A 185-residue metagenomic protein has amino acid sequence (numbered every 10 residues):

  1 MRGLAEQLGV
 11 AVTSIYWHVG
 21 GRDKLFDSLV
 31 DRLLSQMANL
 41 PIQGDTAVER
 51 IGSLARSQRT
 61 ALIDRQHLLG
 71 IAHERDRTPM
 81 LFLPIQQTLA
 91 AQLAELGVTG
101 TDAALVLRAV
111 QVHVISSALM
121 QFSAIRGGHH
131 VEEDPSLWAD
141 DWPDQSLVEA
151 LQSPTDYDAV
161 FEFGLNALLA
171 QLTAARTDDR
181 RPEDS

Functional and structural regions predicted by a protein language model:
M1-K24: Helix-turn-helix
G20-K24, I42, I63, V98-T101: Residues in soluble alpha-helical coiled-coils and helical-bundle/repeat scaffolds
F26-S28: Short, Lys/Arg-enriched C-terminal cap helix and immediately downstream tail that follows
R32-Q36: Short, basic, alpha-helical segments at the C-terminal edge of helix-turn-helix-like DNA-binding modules
N39-L81, L107-V110: Hydrophobic alpha-helical connector segments
I85-S136, L172-A175: Hydrophobic alpha-helical bundle segments that form small-molecule/ligand-binding pockets
V98, S123-S185: C-terminal peripheral helix-coil segments that are non-catalytic and often amphipathic
